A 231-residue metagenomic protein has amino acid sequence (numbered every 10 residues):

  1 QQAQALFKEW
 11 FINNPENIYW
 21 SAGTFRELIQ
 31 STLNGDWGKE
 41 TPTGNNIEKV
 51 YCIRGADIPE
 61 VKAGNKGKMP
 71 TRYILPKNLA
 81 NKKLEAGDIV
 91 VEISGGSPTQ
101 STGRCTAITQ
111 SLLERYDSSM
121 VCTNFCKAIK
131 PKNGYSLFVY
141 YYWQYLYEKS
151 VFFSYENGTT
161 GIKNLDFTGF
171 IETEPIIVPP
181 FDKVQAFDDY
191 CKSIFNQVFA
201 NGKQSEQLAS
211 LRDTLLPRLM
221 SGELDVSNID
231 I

Functional and structural regions predicted by a protein language model:
Q1-W37, I177, F181-V226: Non-catalytic DNA-recognition/assembly elements of restriction-modification systems
T24-T32, P42-N45, P59-K66, R115-V198: Basic, amphipathic alpha-helical recognition segments used for DNA target recognition
R26-P42, A56-S97, S111: Sequence-specific dsDNA recognition surfaces
G96, Y145-K149, P217, S221: Short, well-ordered loop/turn and helix-capping segments at boundaries between secondary-structure elements and domains
T102-S118: Short, compositionally biased
